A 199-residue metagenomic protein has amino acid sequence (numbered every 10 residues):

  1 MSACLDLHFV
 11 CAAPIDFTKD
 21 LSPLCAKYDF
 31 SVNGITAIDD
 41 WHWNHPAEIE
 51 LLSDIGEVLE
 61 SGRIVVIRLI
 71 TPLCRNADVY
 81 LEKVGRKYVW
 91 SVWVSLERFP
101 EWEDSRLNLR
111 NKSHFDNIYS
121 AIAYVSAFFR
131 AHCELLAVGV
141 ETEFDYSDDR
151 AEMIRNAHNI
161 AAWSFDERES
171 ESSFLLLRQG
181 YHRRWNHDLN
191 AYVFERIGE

Functional and structural regions predicted by a protein language model:
M1-C4, L73-Y88, L109-D116, S120 (+1 more regions): Short, surface-exposed loop and linker segments with low hydrophobicity and enrichment for Pro/Ser/Thr
M1-N44, Y192-E199: Short, extreme N-terminal segment that most often corresponds to the first beta-strand
A3-V10, Y88-D104, E134-V140: Short, hydrophobic/proline-enriched secondary-structure or compact coil segments at domain edges
A13, N44-A47, R110, N117: Non-membrane alpha-helical secondary structure
I15-K19, F99-D104, F144-D148: Short, surface-exposed beta-strand/loop "edge" segments at domain boundaries and coil↔beta transitions
L21-V32, L59, I118-H132: Hydrophobic, Leu/Ile/Phe/Ala-enriched alpha-helical segments that form helix-helix packing faces
Y28-W102: Short, intrinsically disordered low-complexity segments
S105-L109, S113-E199: Acidic, proline/glycine-rich low-complexity IDRs
